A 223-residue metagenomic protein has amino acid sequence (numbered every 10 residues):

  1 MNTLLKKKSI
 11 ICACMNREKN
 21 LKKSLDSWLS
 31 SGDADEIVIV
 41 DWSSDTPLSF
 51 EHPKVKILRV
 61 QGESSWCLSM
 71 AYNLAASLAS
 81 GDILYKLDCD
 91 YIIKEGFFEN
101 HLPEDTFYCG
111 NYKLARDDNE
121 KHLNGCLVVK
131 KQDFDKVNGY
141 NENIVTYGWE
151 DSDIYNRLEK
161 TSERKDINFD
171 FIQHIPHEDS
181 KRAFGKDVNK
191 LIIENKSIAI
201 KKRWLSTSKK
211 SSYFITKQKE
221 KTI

Functional and structural regions predicted by a protein language model:
K7-S9, E36, D153: Cell-envelope/extracellular polymer assembly enzymes that use nucleotide-activated donors
K8-N20, S24, S31: A conserved hydrophobic helix/loop-capping motif in glycosyltransferases and polysaccharide synthases
L25-E63: Acidic donor-binding segment of Leloir-type glycosyltransferases
G62-A79: Glycine-rich, basic loop-to-helix element that forms the pyrophosphate-binding segment of sugar-nucleotide handling
G81-I92: Short beta-strand-to-loop acidic/aromatic patch adjacent to the donor-nucleotide binding site
Y108-L123: Short beta-strand-to-loop element that shapes/binds the nucleotide-sugar donor at the catalytic cleft/hinge
N138-N156: Donor nucleotide-sugar recognition loop
S152-I223: C-terminal catalytic/acceptor-binding lobe
